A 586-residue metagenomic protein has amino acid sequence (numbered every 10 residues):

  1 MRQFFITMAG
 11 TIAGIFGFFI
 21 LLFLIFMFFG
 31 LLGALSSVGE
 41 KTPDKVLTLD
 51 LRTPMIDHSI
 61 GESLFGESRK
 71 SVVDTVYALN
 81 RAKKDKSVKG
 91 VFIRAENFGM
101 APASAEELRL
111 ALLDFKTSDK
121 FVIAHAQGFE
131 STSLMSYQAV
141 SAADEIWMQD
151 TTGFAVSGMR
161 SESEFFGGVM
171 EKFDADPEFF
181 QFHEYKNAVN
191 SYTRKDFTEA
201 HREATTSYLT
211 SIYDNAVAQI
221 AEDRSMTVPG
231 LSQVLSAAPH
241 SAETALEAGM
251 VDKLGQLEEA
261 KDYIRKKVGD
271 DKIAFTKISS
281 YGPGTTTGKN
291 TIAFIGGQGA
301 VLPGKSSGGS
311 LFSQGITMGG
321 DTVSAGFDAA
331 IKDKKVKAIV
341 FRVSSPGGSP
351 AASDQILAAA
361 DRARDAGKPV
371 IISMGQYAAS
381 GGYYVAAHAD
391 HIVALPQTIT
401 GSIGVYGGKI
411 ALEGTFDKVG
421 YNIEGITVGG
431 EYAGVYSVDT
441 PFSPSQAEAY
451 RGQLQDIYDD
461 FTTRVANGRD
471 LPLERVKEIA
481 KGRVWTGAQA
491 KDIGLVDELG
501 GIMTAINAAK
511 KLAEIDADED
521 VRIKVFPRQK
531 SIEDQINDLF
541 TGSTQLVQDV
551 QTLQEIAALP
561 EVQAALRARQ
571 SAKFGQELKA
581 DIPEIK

Functional and structural regions predicted by a protein language model:
Q3-V46, D57, K84, K89 (+4 more regions): Flexible, low-complexity junctional segments that flank or bridge functional domains
V38-G39, D44-S163, G288-T415: Cleft-lining beta-strand/loop regions that shape enzyme active-site pockets
S163, G167-R265, V370, E413 (+1 more regions): Charged, glycine-interspersed solvent-exposed loop segments at helix/strand-loop junctions that cap or gate access
V169-E171, D176, G269-T286, Y406 (+4 more regions): Surface-exposed, non-catalytic interaction/assembly patches
K289-D328, D333-K335, Q453, F526-K586: Intrinsic disorder and flexible/low-complexity segments
G296-G299, S306, V343-S345, M374-Q376 (+11 more regions): Active-site proximal loops enriched in glycine and acidic residues that flank catalytic Cys/His/Asp and coordinate
T504-D538: C-terminal intrinsically disordered, low-complexity extensions immediately downstream of enzyme catalytic cores
